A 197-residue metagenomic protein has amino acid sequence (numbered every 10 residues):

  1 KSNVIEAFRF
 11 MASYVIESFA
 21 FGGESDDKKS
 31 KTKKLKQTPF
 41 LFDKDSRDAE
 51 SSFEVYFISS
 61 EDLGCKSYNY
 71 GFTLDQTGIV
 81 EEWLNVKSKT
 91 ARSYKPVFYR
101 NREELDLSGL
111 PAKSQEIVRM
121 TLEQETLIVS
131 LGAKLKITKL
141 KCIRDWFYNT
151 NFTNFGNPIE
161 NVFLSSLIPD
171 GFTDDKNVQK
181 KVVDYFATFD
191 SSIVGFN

Functional and structural regions predicted by a protein language model:
K1-K34: Phosphate-binding glycine-rich loops of NTP-binding sites
N3-A7, A49-S51, Y68: Generic hydrophobic, aliphatic-rich segments that mediate packing or membrane embedding
E6-F8, F57, L74, W83: Glycine-rich, histidine-containing beta strand-loop boundary motifs that form or position
A12, I16, E50-I58, K180-T188: Short, acidic/charged, Gly/Pro-enriched secondary-structure junctions
I16, S30-L41, K66-N69: Charged, amphipathic alpha-helical segments
P39-D48, Y70-Q76: Short linear motifs in intrinsically disordered
L41-L63: Extended, Lys/Arg-enriched charged tracts that mediate electrostatic binding to polyanionic substrates
L63-N197: Electropositive, glycine-dotted interaction segments that contact anionic polymers or phosphate-rich ligands
